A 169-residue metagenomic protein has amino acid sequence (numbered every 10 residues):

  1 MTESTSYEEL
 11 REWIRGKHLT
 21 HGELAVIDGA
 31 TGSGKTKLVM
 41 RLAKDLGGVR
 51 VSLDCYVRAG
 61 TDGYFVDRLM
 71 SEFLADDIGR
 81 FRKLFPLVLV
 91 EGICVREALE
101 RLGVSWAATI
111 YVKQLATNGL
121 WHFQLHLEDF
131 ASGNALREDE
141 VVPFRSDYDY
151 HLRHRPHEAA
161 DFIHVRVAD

Functional and structural regions predicted by a protein language model:
M1-H18: N-terminal pre-Walker A segment at the start of P-loop NTPase domains
I27: Hydrophobic anchor at the beta1->P-loop junction of P-loop NTPases
A30: P-loop (Walker A) phosphate-binding loop of NTP-binding proteins
G34: Conserved glycine(s) of the Walker
L38: Hydrophobic positions on the alpha1 helix immediately C-terminal to the Walker A/P-loop
R41: Active-site signature of alpha/beta-hydrolase-fold catalytic machinery across serine- and Asp/Cys-nucleophile hydrolases
V49-W106: Conserved nucleotide-sensing/catalytic segment adjacent to the nucleotide-binding pocket in NTP-handling enzymes
G92-D169: Replace "adjacent to P-loop NTPase cores in ATP/GTP-dependent enzymes" with "adjacent to NTP-binding cores
